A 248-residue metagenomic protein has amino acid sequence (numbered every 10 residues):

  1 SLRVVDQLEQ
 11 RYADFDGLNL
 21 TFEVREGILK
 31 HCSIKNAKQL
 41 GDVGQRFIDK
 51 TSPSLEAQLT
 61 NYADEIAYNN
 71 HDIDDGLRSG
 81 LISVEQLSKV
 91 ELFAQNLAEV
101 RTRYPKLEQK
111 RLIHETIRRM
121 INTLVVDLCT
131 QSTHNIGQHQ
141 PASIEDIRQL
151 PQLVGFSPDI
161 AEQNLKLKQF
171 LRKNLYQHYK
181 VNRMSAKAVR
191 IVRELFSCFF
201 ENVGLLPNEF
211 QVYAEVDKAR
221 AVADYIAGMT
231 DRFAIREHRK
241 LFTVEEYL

Functional and structural regions predicted by a protein language model:
V4-L248: Histidine-centered, transition-metal-coordinating active-site segments
